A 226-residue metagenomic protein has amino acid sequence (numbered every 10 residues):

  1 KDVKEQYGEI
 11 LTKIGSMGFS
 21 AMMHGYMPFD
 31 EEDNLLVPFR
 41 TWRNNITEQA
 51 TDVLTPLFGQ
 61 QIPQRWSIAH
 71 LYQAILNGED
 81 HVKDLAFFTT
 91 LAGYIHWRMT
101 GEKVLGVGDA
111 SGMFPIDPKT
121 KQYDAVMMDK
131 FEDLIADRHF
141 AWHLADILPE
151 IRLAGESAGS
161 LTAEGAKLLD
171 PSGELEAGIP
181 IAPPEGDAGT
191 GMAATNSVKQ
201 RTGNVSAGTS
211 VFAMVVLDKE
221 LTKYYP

Functional and structural regions predicted by a protein language model:
D2-P226: Glycine-rich phosphate-binding/catalytic subdomain of phosphoryl-transfer and nucleotide/sugar-phosphate-processing
